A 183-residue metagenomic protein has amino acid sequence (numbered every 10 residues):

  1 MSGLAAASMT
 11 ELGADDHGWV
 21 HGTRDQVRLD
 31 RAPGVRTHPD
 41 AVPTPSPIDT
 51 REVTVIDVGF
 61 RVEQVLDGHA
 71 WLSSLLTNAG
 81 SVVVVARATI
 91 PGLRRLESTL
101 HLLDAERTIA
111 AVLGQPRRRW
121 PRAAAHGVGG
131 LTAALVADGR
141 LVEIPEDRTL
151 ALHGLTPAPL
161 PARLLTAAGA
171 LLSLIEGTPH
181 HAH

Functional and structural regions predicted by a protein language model:
M1-H69, S73, L141, R148-A158: P-loop/Walker-type NTP enzyme "switch/lid" segment
E52-I56, V82, T108: Generic beta-sheet signal
F60-E63, A79-L96, R117-P121: Conserved Switch II/interswitch segment of TRAFAC-class P-loop GTPases
G68-H69, L93, E97-S98, P121-G129 (+1 more regions): Well-ordered, non-membrane alpha-helical segments in soluble/globular domains
L72-L75, L93-Q115, V128-T132: Conserved C-terminal guanine-recognition region of P-loop GTPase G domains, centered on the G4
T77-S81, A105-I109, A137-G139: Short glycine-/polar-rich loops that comprise or flank the Walker A/P-loop and associated switch/sensor motifs
G114-P116, R122-A162: Beta-strand-loop-alpha "switch" segments that mediate conformational coupling across diverse proteins
G154-H183: NTP-binding/hydrolysis catalytic cores, primarily Walker-type P-loop NTPases
